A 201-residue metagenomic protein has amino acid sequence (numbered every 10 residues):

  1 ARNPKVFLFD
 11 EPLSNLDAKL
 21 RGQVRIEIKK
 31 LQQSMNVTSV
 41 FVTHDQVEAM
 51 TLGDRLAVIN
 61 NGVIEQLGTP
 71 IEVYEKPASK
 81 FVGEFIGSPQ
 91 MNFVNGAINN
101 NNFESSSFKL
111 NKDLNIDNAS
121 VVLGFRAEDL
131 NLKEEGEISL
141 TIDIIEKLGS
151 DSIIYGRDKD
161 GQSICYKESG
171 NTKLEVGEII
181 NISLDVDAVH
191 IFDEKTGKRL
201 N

Functional and structural regions predicted by a protein language model:
A1-F81: ABC ATPase nucleotide-binding domains
N61, N95, V189: Conserved coupling/switch loops of ABC nucleotide-binding domains, chiefly the family-specific signature
T69, F81, N95-A97, S139-D143: Residues located in well-ordered beta-strands
E75-N99, D185: C-terminal boundary and immediately downstream tail of ABC-type ATPase nucleotide-binding domains
P89-M91, N101-N201: Non-catalytic connector elements of ABC transporters
